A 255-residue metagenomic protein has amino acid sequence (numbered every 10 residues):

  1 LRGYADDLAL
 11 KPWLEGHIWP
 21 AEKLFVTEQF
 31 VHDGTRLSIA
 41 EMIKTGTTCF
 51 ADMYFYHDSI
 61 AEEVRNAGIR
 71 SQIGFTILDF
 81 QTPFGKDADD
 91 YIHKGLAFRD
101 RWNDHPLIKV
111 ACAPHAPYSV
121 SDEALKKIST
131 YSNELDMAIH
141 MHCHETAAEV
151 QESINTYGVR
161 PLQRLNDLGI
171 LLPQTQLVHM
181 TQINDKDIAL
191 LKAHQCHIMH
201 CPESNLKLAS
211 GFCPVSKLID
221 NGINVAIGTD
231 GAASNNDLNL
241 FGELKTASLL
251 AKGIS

Functional and structural regions predicted by a protein language model:
L1, G46, V64, C112 (+6 more regions): Divalent metal-coordination and catalytic microenvironments
R2-I69, Y91-D104: Alpha-helical scaffold segments that flank or form the walls of functional sites
T35-M42, D185, N205-K207, K252-S255: C-terminal helical cap
S59-T181: Metal-coordinating catalytic core of metallo-dependent amide/deamination hydrolases
G68-S71, S129-A138, I170-P173, L190-M199 (+2 more regions): Glycine-enriched alpha-helix->loop->beta-strand junction motifs that scaffold or abut catalytic
D167-Q174, S216-S255: His/Asp/Glu-enriched, well-ordered alpha-helical/loop segment that forms or immediately abuts the divalent-metal
D185-K186, A193-I223, G228-T229: A conserved active-site cap/scaffold subdomain adjacent to cofactor or substrate pockets
